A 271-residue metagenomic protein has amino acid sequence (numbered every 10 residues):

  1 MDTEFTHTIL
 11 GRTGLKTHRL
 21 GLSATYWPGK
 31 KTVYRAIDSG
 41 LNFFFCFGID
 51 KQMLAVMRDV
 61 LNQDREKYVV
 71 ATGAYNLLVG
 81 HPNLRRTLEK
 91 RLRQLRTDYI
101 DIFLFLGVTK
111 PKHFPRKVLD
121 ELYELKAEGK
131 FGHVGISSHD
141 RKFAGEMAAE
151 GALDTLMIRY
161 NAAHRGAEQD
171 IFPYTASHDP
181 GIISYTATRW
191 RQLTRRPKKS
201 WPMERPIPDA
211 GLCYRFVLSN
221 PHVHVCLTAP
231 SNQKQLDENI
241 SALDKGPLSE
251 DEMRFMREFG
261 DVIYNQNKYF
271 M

Functional and structural regions predicted by a protein language model:
M1-Y68: N-terminal binding-site loop/beta-alpha segment at the start of enzyme catalytic domains that lines or forms
L10, L22, F44, V70 (+9 more regions): Conserved, mostly hydrophobic/aromatic
L15-L20, G40-F43, D64-V69, T97-D101 (+4 more regions): Short, well-ordered coil/turn segments that N-cap beta-strands
H18-P28, T72-P82, K199-I207: Active-site mouth loops of central-metabolism enzymes
T25-P28, I49, V108-T109, H139-K142 (+1 more regions): Short glycine-enriched loops at secondary-structure junctions
Y34-D38, N42, A149-T155, Q169-M271: Structured C-terminal cap/extension of enzyme domains
G48-K51, A74-N76, I158-R165, A187-T188 (+1 more regions): Short, acidic/turn-prone active-site loops that include or flank metal/cofactor- and phosphate-binding residues
R58, N76-A162, G166-D170, P180-I183 (+1 more regions): Glycine/proline-rich, positively charged, aromatic-decorated active-site loop/lid region on the catalytic face
